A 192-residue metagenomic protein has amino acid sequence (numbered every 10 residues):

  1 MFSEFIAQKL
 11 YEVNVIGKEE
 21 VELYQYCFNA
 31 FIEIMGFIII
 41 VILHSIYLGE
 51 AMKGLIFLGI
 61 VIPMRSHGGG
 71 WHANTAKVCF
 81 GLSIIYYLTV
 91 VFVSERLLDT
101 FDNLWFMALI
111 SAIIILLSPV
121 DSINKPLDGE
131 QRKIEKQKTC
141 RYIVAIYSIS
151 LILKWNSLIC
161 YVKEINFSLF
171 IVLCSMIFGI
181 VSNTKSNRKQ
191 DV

Functional and structural regions predicted by a protein language model:
F5-K53, P63: Hydrophobic transmembrane alpha-helices
H44-F57, N103-S111: Structural signature of hydrophobic alpha-helical transmembrane segments
V61-H72, S118-L127, I180-V181: C-terminal ends of transmembrane helices
S66-L82, L88-V93: Interfacial aromatic-anchored transmembrane helix boundaries in multi-pass membrane proteins
N74-I85, D102-L109, E130-T139: Cytoplasmic-side transmembrane-helix entry/capping segments in multi-pass membrane proteins
V90-N103, V144-C160: Hydrophobic alpha-helical transmembrane segments in multi-pass integral membrane proteins
D99-I114, F167-I171: Alpha-helical transmembrane segments
K163-I177: Small-residue-rich transmembrane alpha-helices that serve as helix-helix interface/gating elements in multipass
